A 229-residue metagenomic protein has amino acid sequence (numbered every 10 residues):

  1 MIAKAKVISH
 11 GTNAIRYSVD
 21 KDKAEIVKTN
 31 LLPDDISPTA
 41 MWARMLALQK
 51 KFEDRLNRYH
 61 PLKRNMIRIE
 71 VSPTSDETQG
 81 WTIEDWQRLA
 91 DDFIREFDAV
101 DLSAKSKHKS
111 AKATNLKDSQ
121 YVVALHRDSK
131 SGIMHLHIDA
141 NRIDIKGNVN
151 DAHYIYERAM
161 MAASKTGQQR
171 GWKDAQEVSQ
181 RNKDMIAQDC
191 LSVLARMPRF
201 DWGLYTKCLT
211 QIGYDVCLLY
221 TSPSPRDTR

Functional and structural regions predicted by a protein language model:
M1-F52: DNA replication initiation on ssDNA origins
M66-T74: Active-site-flanking beta-strand signature of metal-NTP-handling nucleotidyl enzymes and homologous cyclase-like
P73-S75, L125-R127, I138-R142: Flexible glycine-/small-residue-rich
S75-S119: A short, contiguous, amphipathic alpha-helix enriched in charged residues
Q79-E84, G132-M134, D139-K173, G203-K207 (+1 more regions): Helical (often loop-to-helix) elements that flank the catalytic cores of nucleotide-handling enzymes
K173-C208, I212-G213: Catalytic "initiation/cleavage/transfer" segments centered on a nucleophilic residue and adjacent nucleic-acid-engaging
G213-L219: Short, well-structured beta-strand/strand-turn elements
Y220-R229: Single conserved hydrophobic/aromatic residue that forms the stacking wall/gate of nucleotide- or nucleobase-binding
